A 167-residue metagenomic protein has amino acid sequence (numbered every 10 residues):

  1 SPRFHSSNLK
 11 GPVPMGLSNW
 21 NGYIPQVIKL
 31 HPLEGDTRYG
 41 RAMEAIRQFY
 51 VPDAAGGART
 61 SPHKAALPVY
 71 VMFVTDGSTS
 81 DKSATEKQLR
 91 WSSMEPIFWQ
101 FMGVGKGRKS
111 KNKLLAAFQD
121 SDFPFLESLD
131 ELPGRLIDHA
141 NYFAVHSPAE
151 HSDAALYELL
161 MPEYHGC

Functional and structural regions predicted by a protein language model:
S1-G16, V71-M72, M102: Von Willebrand factor
S1-P2, V51, R90-M94: Aromatic/pi-system hotspot detector in well-structured domains
P2, S78-T79, K106-G107, S147-E150: Conserved beta-strand elements of beta-rich interaction domains across eukaryotes, especially beta-propellers
S18-P68, T79-D81, G105-L115, Q119-S121: Von Willebrand factor
L67-Y70, I97-F98, D138-N141: Residue-level recognition of the N-termini of beta-strands and the immediately preceding loop/turn
V74-D76: MIDAS-like acidic motif and immediate structural context at the N-terminus of von Willebrand factor A/I domains
S78-L132: VWA/integrin I-like adhesion module and closely mimicked acidic/polar interface patches used
E131-C167: C-terminal helix of von Willebrand factor
